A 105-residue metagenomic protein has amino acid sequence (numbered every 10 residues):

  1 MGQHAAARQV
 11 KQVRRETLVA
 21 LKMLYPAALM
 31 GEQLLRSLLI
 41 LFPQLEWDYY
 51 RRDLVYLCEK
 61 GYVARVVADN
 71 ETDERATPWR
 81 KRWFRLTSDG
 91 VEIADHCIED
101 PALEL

Functional and structural regions predicted by a protein language model:
M1-A28: Short alpha-helical segments that sit at the start of domains
A6-V10, E46, W79: Residue-level marker of regulatory loop/turn positions in helix-turn-helix DNA-binding domains and in histidine
A27-L38: Short acidic, hydrophobic short linear motifs in intrinsically disordered regions
Q44-K60: Short amphipathic alpha-helical interaction segments
C58-T72: A short, conserved structural fragment
T77-L105: Short, amphipathic alpha-helical interaction segments positioned at domain boundaries
